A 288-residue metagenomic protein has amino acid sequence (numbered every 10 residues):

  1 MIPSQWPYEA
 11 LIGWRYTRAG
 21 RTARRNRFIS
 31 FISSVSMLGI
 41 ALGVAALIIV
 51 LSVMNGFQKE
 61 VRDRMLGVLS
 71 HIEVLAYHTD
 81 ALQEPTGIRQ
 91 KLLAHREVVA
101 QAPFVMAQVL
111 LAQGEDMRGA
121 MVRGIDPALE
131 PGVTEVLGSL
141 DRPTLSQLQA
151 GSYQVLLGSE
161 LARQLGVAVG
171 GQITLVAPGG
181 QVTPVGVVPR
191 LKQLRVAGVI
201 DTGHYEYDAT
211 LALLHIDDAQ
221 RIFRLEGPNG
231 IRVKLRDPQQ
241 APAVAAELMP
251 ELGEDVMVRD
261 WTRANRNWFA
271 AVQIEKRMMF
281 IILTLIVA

Functional and structural regions predicted by a protein language model:
M1-G43: N-terminal Sec/SRP start-transfer signal
W6, A10, W14, W261-N265 (+1 more regions): Alpha-helical membrane-protein architecture signal
P7, A19-A23, R266-A270, I274-K276 (+1 more regions): Helix-rich terminal scaffold detector
L11, R15-A19, K59, D63-S70 (+2 more regions): Short amphipathic alpha-helical coupling elements at transmembrane boundaries
F28-N55, Q273-A288: Hydrophobic alpha-helical transmembrane segments of multi-pass inner-membrane transport and secretion
Q58-R89: Membrane-interface junction motifs in transport/secretion proteins
T86-E226: A structural signal for hydrophobic secondary-structure junctions, strongest on transmembrane helix-loop-helix units
G179-G180, V187-M279: Mechanotransmission and gating elements of multispan inner-membrane complexes involved in transport and envelope
